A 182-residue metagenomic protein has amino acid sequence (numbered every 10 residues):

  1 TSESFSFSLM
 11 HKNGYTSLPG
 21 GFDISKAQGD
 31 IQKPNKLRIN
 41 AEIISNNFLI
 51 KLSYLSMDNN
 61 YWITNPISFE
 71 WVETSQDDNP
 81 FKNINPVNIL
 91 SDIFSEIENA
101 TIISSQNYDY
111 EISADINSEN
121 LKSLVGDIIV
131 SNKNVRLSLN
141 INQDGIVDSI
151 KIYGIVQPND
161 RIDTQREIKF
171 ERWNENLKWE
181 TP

Functional and structural regions predicted by a protein language model:
T1-K36, T101-S104, E175-P182: N-terminal leader/targeting segments and the immediate start of mature chains
S2-S8, Q32-N40, Q106-S113, K122-L124 (+1 more regions): Short, hydrophobic/aromatic-rich segments at coil-to-beta transitions
M10-T16, E42-F48, N59-F69, I155-N159 (+1 more regions): Hydrophobic lipid-interacting interfaces of membrane-associated proteins
F22, S45-F48, I93-E96, V130-N134 (+1 more regions): Short solvent-exposed loop/turn micro-motifs enriched in small/polar/acidic residues
K26-D30, K51-S53, N99-T101, R136-N140 (+1 more regions): Short, surface-exposed charged micro-motifs
Q28-P86: An acidic-aromatic
I63-I129: Flexible, processing/modification-adjacent segments and terminal tails in exported/periplasmic/extracellular proteins
D109-P182: Gly/Pro-enriched, hydrophobic low-complexity segments that function as extracytoplasmic propeptides/linkers
